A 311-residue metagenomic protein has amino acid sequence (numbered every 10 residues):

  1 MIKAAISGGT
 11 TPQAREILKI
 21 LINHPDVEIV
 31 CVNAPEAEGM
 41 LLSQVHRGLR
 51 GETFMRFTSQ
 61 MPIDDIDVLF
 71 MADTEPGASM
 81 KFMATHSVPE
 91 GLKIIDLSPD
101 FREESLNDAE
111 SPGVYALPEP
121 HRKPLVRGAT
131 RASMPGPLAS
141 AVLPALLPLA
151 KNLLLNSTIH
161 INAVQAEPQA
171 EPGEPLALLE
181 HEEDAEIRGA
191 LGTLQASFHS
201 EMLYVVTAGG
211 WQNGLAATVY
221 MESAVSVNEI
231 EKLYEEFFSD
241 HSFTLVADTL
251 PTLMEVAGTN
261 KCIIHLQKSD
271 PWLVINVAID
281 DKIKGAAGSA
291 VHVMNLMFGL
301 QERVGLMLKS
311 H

Functional and structural regions predicted by a protein language model:
M1-L179, S197-H199, Q267-S269: N-terminal Rossmann-like NAD(P) cofactor-binding subdomain of oxidoreductases, focused on the glycine-rich
T11, G136, G209, A224 (+1 more regions): Short, surface-exposed acidic/glycine-rich loop or hinge patches that mediate macromolecular interfaces
L18, L143-L147, D184-R188, G192 (+3 more regions): Predominant activation on well-ordered alpha-helical scaffold segments within soluble catalytic domains
I20, H24, N152, A190-L194 (+2 more regions): Change "in soluble alpha/beta enzymes" to "in soluble alpha/beta proteins
P35-A37, S59-D65, F101-E104, V164 (+4 more regions): Short C-terminal domain-edge/linker segments immediately following a structured domain
P62, P172-K261: Contiguous C-terminal substrate-recognition/catalytic subdomains in enzyme active sites
A129, G214-T218, W272-V274: Short, solvent-exposed beta-strand edge segments and adjacent coil->beta transition regions
Y220-H311: C-terminal active-site/capping subdomain that shapes the small-molecule cofactor and substrate pocket of enzyme
